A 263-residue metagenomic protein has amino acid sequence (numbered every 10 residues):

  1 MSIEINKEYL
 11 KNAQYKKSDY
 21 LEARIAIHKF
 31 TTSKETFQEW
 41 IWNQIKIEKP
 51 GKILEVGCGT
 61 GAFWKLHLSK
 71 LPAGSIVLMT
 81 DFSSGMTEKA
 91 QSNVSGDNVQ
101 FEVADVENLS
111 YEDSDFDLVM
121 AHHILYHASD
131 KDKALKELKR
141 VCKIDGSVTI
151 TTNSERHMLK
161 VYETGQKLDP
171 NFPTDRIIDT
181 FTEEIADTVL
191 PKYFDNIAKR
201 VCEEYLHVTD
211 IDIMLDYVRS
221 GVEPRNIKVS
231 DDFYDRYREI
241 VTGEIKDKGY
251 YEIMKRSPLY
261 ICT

Functional and structural regions predicted by a protein language model:
M1-G51, A62-L66, M86: Conserved class I S-adenosyl-L-methionine
E4, K34, T60-A62, T180-E184 (+1 more regions): Conserved Class I S-adenosyl-L-methionine
L54-N108: Class I SAM-dependent methyltransferase SAM/SAH-binding core
P72, A128-S129, C142-K143: Helix-to-beta-strand junctions that scaffold the AdoMet/dcAdoMet cofactor pocket in Class I SAM-dependent enzymes
E107-L118: A short acidic, Gly/Pro-enriched loop at the edge of an enzyme's catalytic core that lines a small-molecule cofactor
D117-D130: A short SAM/SAH-binding and catalytic strip from SAM-dependent methyltransferases
D132-K133, K139, D145-V208, R225-D231: Conserved catalytic/acceptor-binding region of the Class I
